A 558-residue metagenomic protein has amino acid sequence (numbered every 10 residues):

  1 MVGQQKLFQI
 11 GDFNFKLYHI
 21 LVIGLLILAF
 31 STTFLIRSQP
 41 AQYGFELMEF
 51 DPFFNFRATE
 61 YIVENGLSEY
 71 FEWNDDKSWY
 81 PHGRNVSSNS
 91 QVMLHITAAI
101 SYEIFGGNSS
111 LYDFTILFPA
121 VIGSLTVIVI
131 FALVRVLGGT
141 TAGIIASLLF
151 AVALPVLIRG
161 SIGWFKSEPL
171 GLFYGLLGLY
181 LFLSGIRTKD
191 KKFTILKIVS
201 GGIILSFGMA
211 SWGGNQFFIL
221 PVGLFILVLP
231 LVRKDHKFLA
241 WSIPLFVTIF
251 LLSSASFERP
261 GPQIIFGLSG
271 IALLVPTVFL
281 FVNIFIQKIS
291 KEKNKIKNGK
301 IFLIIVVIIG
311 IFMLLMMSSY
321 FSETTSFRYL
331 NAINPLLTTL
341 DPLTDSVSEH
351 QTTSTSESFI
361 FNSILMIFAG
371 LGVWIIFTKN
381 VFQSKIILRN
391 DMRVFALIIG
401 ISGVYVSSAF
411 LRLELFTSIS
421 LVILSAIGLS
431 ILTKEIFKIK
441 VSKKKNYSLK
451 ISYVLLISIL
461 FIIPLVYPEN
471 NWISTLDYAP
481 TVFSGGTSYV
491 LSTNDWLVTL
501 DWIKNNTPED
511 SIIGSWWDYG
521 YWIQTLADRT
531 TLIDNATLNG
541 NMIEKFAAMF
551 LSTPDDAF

Functional and structural regions predicted by a protein language model:
M1-Q39, F50, I144, L280-G310 (+4 more regions): Start-transfer (signal-anchor) and selected internal transmembrane alpha helices of multi-pass inner/ER membrane
V2-F8, F13, I27, F45-L47 (+6 more regions): Extracytoplasmic
F13-P52, R57-A58, E64-Y70, N74 (+4 more regions): Transmembrane signal-anchor helices characteristic of membrane glycosylation enzymes that use polyprenol
A29-T33, Y70-K77, F118-V136, T141-K189 (+3 more regions): Membrane-embedded helix bundles of polyisoprenyl
Y80, R84-I96, F105-I128, S161-F165 (+1 more regions): Loop-to-helix entry region of an early transmembrane alpha helix in multi-pass inner-membrane enzymes
K192, D235-W241, E292-L303, I367-I398: Membrane-interface helix-loop-helix junctions at transmembrane boundaries of multi-pass membrane enzymes, predominantly
L268-I284, K300-V381, M392-R393: Alpha-helical transmembrane segments at the extracellular/periplasmic loop-to-helix junctions of multi-pass membrane
L397, S402, V406-V441: Hydrophobic/aromatic-rich transmembrane helices and adjacent perimembrane loops
